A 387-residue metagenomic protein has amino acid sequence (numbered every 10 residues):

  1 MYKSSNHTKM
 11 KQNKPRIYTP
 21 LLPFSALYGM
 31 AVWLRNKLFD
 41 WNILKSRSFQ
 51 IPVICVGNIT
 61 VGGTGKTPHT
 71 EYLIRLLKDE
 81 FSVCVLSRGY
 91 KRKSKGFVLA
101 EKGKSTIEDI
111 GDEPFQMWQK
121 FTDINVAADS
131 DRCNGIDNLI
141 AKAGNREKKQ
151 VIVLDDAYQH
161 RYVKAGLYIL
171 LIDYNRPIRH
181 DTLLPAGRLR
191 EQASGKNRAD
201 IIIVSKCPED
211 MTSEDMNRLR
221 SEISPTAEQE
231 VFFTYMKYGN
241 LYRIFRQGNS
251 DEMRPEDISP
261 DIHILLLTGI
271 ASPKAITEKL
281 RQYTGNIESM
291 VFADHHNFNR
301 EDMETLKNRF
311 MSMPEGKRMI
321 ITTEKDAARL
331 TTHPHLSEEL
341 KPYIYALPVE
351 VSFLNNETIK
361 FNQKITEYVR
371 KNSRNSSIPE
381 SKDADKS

Functional and structural regions predicted by a protein language model:
M1-K14, P177-G316, S377-S387: C-terminal accessory "lid"/substrate-recognition subdomains
Y2-I51, E357, F361, Y368-S376: A transmembrane-helix-recognition feature enriched in membrane-embedded lipid enzymes and envelope glyco-/phospholipid
L27, T67, M117, D155 (+3 more regions): Residue-level signal for inorganic ion chemistry
N36-G103, E209-D210, S387: Walker A (P-loop) phosphate-binding motif
S82-L86, I152, L170, H263-L267: Conserved beta-strand elements of the Class I
G89-Q229, F233: Phosphate/Mg2+-binding loops and adjacent switch elements in nucleotide/diphosphate-handling enzyme cores
G239, A293-N297, E338-K371: Short, flexible loop segments at boundaries between secondary-structure elements
K317-K325: Acidic beta-strand-to-loop metal/phosphate-binding motif
